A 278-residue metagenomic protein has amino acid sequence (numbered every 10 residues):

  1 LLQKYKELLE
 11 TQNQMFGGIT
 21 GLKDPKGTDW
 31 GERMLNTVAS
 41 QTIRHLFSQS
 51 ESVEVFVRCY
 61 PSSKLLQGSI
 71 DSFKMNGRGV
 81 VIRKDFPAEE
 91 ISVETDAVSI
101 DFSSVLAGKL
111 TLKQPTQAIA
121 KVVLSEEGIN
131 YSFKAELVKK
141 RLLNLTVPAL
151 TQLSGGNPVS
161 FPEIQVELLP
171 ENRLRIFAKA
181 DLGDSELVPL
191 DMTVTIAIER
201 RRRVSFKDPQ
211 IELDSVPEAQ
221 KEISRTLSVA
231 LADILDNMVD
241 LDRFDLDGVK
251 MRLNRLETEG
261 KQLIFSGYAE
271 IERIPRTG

Functional and structural regions predicted by a protein language model:
L2-G278: Extracellular/lumenal and peripheral-membrane lipid-interaction modules
